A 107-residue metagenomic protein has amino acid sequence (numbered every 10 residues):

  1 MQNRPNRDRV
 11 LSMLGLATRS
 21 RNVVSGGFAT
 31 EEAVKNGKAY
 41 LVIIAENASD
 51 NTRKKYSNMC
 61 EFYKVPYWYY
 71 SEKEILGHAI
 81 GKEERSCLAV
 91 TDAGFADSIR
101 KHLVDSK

Functional and structural regions predicted by a protein language model:
M1-N3, K101: N-terminal targeting/trafficking signals and adjacent low-complexity tails
N6-I44: N-terminal first-folded block
R21, Y40-L41, P66-W68, R85-L88: Structural motif
F28, N47-A48, E72-I75, A93: Short, ordered loop/turn segments at secondary-structure junctions
E32, D50, K54, H78 (+1 more regions): Alpha-helical elements of the RecA-like P-loop NTPase motor core of helicases
K35, A39-S57, K64-P66: N-terminal positively charged helical leader segments and presequences
K54-R85: Mid-chain, well-packed structural core segment of small domains
I75-K107: C-terminal structural segments of small proteins and small subunits
